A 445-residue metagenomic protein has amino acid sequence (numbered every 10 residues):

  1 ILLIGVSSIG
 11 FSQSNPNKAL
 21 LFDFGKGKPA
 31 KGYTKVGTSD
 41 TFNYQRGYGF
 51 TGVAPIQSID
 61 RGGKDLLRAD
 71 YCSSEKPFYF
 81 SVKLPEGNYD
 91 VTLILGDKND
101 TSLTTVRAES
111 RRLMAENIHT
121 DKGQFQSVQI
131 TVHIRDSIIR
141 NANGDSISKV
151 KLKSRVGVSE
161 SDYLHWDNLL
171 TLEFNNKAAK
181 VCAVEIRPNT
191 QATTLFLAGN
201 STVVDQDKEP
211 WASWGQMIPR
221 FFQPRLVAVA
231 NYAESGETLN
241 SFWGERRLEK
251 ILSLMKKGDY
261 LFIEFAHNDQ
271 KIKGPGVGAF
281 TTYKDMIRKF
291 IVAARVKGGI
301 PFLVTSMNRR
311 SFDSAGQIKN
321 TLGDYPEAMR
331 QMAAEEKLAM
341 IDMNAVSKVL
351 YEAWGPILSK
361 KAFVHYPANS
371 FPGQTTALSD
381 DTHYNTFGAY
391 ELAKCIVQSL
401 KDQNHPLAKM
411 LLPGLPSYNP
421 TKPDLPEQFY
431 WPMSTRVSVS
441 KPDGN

Functional and structural regions predicted by a protein language model:
I1-N15: Bacterial Sec-dependent N-terminal signal peptides
Q13-E209: Compositionally biased, intrinsically disordered or flexible polar/acidic segments
E109, R246-P413, T421, L425-P426 (+2 more regions): Alpha-helical cap/lid subdomain in secreted, periplasmic, or secretory-pathway luminal O-acyl-processing enzymes
W214-R225: A short, Lys/Arg-enriched amphipathic alpha-helix followed by its capping loop at the start of a domain
R225-L239: A short beta-strand-loop structural module common to alpha/beta enzyme folds
T238-R247: Structural motif
